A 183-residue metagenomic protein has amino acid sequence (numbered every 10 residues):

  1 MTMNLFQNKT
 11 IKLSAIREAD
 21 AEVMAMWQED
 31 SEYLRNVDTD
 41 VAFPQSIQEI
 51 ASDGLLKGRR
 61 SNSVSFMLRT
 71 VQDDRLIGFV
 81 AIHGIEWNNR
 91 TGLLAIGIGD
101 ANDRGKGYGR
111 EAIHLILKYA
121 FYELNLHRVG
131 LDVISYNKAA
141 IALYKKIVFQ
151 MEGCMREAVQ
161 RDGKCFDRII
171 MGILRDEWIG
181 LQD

Functional and structural regions predicted by a protein language model:
M1-I47, A51, E177-D183: A short, well-structured alpha-helix characteristic of acyl/acetyltransferase catalytic modules
V23, L93, E111, R128 (+2 more regions): Amphipathic alpha-helical recognition patches that constitute DNA-binding helices
P44-N102, L174-E177: Acetyl-CoA-dependent GNAT
G99, G105-Y119, I141-K146: Conserved acetyl-CoA-binding loop-helix of GNAT-fold acetyltransferases
G109, I113, Y136-A140, E157-D162: Short glycine/proline-centered loop/turn elements that form peptide/ligand docking sites
Y122-D132: Conserved GNAT acetyl-CoA-binding A-motif
G130-V133, Q150-D167: Conserved catalytic-core motifs of GNAT/GCN5-like acyltransferases
Y144, F149, M171: Conserved active-site tyrosine of GNAT-family acetyltransferases
